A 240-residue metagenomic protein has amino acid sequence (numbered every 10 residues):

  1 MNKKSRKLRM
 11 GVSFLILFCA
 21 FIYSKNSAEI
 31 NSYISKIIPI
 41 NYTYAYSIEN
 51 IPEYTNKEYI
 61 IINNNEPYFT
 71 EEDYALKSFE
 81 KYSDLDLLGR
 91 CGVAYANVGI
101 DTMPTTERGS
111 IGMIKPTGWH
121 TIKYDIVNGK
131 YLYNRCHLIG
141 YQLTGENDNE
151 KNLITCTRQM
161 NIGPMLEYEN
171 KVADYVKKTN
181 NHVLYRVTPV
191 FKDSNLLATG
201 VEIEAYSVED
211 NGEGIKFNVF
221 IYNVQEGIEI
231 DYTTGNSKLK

Functional and structural regions predicted by a protein language model:
M1-F14: N-terminal Sec-pathway targeting helices
N2-S5, F21, S32: General helical secondary-structure elements
M10, K36-E49, E169, T234 (+1 more regions): Membrane-embedded alpha-helical bundles that constitute the cytochrome b-like, heme-associated redox core of multi-pass
I16-S27: Hydrophobic alpha-helical membrane-insertion segments, chiefly the h-region of N-terminal signal peptides
S27-S78: N-terminal, intrinsically disordered, polar/charged segments of Gram-positive cell-envelope systems that serve as
E72-K240: Domain-level detector of nuclease and nuclease-like folds in predominantly extracellular/periplasmic contexts
